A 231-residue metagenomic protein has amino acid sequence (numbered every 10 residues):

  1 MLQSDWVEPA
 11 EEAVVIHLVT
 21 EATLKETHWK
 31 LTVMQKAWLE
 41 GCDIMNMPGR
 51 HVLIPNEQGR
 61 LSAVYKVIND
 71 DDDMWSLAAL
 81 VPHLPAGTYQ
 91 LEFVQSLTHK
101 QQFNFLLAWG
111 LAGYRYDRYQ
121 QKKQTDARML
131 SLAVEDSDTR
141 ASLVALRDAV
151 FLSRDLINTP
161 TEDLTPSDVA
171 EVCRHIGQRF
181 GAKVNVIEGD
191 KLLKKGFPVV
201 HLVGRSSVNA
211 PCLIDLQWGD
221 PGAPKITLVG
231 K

Functional and structural regions predicted by a protein language model:
M1-K231: N-terminal hydrophobic/helix-forming segments and targeting peptides
